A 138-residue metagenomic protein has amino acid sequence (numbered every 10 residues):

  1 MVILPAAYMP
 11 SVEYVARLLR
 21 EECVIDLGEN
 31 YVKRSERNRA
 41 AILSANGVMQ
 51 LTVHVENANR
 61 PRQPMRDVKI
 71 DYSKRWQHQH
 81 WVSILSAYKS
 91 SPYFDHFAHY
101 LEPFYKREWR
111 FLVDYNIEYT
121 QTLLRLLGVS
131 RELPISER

Functional and structural regions predicted by a protein language model:
M1-R138: Residues lining hydrophobic/aromatic ligand-binding pockets adjacent to catalytic sites
